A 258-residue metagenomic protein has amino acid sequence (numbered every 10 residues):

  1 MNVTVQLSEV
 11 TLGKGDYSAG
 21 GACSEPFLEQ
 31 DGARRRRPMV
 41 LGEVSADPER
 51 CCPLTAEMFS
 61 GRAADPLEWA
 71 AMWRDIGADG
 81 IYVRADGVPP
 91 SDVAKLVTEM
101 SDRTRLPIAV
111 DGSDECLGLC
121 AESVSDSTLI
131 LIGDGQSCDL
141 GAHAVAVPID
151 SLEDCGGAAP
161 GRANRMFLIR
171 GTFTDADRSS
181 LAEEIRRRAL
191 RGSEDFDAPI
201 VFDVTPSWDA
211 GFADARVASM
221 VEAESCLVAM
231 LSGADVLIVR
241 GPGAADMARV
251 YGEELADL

Functional and structural regions predicted by a protein language model:
G13-D47, S113: Glycine-rich, aromatic-flanked loop segments that form ligand/cofactor-binding clefts across common enzyme folds
R36-E68, D111-G112, S151, F212-M220: Active-site mouth loops of central-metabolism enzymes
R37-E43, D79-Y82, R105-A109, S127-L131 (+4 more regions): Structural preference for beta-strand elements that scaffold enzyme active sites
A46-M58, D75-T104, T172-F173, G241-A248: Glycine-rich, proline-tolerant flexible connector loops at the mouths of alpha/beta enzymes
R62-W73, L117-G118, M220-C226: Short, acidic/polar
R74-D75, A121, M230: Non-catalytic positions within long, well-ordered alpha-helices that form the structural scaffold/packing of enzyme
V88-E115, E122-S125, L140-A144, E184-A198 (+3 more regions): Alpha-helix-loop-beta-strand connector modules within alpha/beta enzyme cores
S137-Y251: Catalytic alpha/beta core domains of metabolic enzymes, predominantly
